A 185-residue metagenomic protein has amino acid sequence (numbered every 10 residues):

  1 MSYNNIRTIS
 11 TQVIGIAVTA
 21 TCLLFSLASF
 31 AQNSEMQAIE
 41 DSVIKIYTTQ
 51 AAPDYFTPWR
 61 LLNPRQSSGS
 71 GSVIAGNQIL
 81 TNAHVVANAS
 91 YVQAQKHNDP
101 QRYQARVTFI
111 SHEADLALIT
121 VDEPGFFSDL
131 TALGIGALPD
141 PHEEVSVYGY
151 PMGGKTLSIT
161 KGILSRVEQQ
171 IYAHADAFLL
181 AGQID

Functional and structural regions predicted by a protein language model:
S2-A17: Bacterial N-terminal signal peptides that target proteins for export
G15-S26: Bacterial N-terminal signal peptides
A31-S72, I79-N82, Y91, D140 (+1 more regions): N-terminal activation segment of mature serine protease catalytic domains
S42-T48, P53-Y55, R60, D122-A132 (+1 more regions): Active-site region of chymotrypsin-like
A52, A75-L157: Conserved active-site neighborhood of the chymotrypsin/trypsin-like protease fold
N63-S72, L130-G136, M152, A181-D185: Gly/Ser-rich catalytic serine loop of serine hydrolases
R65, D99, T156, F178-L180: Residue-level preference for beta-strand/loop junctions
